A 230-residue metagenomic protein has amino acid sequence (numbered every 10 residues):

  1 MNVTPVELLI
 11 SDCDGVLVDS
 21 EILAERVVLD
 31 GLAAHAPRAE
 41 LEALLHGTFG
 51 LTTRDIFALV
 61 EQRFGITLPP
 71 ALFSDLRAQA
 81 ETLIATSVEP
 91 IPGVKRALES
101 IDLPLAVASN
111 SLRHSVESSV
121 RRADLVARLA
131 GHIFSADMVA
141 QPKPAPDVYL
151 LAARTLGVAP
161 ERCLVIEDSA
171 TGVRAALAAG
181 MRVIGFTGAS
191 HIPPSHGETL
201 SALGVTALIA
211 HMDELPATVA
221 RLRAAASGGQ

Functional and structural regions predicted by a protein language model:
M1-L44, R63: Active-site neighborhood of HAD-like aspartate-dependent phosphohydrolases
N2-E7, E99, L103, L112-Q230: Asp-based, Mg2+/Mn2+-dependent phosphohydrolase catalytic module
V16, S109-S111: Conserved phosphate-coupling serine/threonine residues in phosphotransfer and NTP-handling enzymes
E21, E42, V88-I91, A123 (+1 more regions): A short, glycine- and basic residue-enriched loop/turn that sits immediately adjacent to a domain's principal
L29-L32, T52-T67, S119, A153 (+1 more regions): Helix-loop "lid/cap" segments that line or gate small-molecule binding pockets
G31-H35, G93-L103: A short, Lys/Arg-enriched amphipathic alpha-helix followed by its capping loop at the start of a domain
A34-R38, F64-T67, D124-R128, G157-V158: Short helix-capping segments at alpha-helix termini
R38, A58-R96: Metal-dependent phosphoesterase signature
